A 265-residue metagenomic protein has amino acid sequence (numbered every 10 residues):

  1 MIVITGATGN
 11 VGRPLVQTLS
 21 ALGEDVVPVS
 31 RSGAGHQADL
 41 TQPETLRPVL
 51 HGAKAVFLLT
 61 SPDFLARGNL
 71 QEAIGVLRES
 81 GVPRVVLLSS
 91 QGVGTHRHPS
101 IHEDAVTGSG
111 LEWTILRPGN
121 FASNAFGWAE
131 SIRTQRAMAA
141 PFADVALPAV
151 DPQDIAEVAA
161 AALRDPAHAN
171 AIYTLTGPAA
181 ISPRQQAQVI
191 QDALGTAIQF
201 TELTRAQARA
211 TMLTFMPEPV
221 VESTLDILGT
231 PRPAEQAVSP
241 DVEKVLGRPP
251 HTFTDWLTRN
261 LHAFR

Functional and structural regions predicted by a protein language model:
I2-E24: N-terminal Rossmann NAD(P)H-binding glycine-rich loop of SDR-like oxidoreductase domains
P28-G33, D39-L40: N-terminal Rossmann-fold cofactor-binding loop
A38-K54: Conserved Rossmann-fold cofactor-binding substructure of NAD(P)-dependent oxidoreductases
L59-A140, L147: Glycine-/Pro-rich loop/turn segments that contact NAD(P) or position catalytic residues in Rossmann-like domains
A125-A129, A162-I172, P233-A237, R265: Glycine/proline-rich active-site loop of Rossmann-fold NAD(P)-dependent oxidoreductases
P141-A161, A171, S182: Substrate-positioning beta->alpha
I190-P233: Terminal hydrophobic/aromatic helix or amphipathic segment near a protein terminus
L246-R265: Amphipathic terminal alpha-helices
